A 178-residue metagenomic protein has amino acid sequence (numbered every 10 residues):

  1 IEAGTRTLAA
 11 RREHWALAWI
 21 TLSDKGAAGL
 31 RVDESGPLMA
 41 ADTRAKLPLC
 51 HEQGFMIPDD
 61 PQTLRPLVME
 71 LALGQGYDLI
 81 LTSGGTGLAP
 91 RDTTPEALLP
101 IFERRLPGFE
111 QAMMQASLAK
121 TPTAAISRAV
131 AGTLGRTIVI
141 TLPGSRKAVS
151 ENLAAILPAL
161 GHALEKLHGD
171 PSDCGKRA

Functional and structural regions predicted by a protein language model:
I1-A178: Non-catalytic beta/alpha edge segments that cap or flank active sites
